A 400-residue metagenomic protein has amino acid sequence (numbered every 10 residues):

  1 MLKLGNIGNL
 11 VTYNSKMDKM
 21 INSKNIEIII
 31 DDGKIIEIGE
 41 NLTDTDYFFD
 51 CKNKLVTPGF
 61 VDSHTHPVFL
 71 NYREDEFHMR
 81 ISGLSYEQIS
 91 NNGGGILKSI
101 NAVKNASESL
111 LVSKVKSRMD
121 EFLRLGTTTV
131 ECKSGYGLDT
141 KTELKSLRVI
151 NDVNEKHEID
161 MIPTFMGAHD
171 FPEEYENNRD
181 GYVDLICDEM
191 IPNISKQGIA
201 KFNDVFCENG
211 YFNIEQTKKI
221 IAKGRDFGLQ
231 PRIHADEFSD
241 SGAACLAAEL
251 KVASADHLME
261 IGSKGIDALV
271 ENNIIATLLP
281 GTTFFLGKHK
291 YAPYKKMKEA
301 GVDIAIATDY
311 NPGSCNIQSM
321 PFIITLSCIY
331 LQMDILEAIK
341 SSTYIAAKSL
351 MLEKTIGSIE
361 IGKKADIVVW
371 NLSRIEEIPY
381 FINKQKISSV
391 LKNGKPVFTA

Functional and structural regions predicted by a protein language model:
M1-L42, E376-E377: N-terminal metal-binding scaffold of metallo-dependent hydrolase/deaminase domains
K3, D46-D50, P163, V390: Conserved beta-strand scaffold positions in the cores of enzyme catalytic domains, especially in NTP/NDP-utilizing
I7, I28, G33, N53 (+14 more regions): Divalent metal-coordination and catalytic microenvironments
C51-K114: Metal-associated gating/positioning segment near the N- to mid-region
D62, P67-V68, E237, P312 (+1 more regions): Short active-site segment of divalent metal-dependent hydrolases/proteases that encodes the spacing between
S99-K114, D120, T128-S241: Metal-coordinating catalytic core of metallo-dependent amide/deamination hydrolases
Q230, D240-S358, W370-E377, I382 (+1 more regions): Active-site-adjacent C-terminal substructures of enzyme catalytic domains
